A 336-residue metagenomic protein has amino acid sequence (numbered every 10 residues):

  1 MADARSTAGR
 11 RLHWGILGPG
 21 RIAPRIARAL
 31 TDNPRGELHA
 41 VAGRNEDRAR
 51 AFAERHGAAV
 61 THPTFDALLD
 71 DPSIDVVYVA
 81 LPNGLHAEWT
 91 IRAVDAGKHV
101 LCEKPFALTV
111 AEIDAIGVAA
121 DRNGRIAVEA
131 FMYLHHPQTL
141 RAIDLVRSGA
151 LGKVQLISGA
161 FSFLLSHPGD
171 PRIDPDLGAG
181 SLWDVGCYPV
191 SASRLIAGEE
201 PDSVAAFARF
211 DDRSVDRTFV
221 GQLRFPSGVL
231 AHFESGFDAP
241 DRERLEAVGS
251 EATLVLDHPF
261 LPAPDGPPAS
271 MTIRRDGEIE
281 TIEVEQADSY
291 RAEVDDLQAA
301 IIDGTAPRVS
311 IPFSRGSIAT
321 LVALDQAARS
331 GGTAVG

Functional and structural regions predicted by a protein language model:
M1-A8, V76-Y78, D114, I282 (+1 more regions): C-terminal helix-rich "cap/oligomerization" subdomain common to oxidoreductases
M1-H56: N-terminal Rossmann-like dinucleotide-binding module
A58-A119: Beta-loop-alpha module in the N-terminal Rossmann-like domain of NAD(P)-dependent dehydrogenases, especially those
H62, L101-C102, A127-E129, S158 (+1 more regions): Hydrophobic residues in well-ordered beta-strands that form the structural core
D114-Y133, G152-L156: Rossmann-fold dehydrogenase core element
Y133-F207, D212, G331: Predominantly a Rossmann-like dinucleotide-binding segment in NAD(P)-dependent oxidoreductases
R209-V215, P226-E293, S310: NAD(P)-dinucleotide binding in Rossmann-like oxidoreductases
